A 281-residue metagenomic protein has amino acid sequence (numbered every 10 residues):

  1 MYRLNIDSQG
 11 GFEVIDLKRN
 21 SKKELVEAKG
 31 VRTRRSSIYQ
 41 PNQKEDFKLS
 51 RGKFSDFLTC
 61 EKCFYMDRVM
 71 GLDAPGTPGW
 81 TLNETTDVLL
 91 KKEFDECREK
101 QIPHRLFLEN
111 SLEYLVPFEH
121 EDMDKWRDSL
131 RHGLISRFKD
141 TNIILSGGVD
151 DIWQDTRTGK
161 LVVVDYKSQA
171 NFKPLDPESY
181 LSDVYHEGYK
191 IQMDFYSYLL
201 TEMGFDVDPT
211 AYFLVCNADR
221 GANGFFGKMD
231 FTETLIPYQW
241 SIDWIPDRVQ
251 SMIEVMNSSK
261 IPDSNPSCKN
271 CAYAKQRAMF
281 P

Functional and structural regions predicted by a protein language model:
Y2-K160: Metal-dependent nuclease catalytic cores that hydrolyze phosphodiester bonds in DNA/RNA, characterized by
L4-G30, Y39-N42, K48-L49, L199-P281: Metal-dependent nuclease catalytic regions and adjoining charged, substrate-binding loops involved in nucleic-acid end
C60, Y196, C271: Calmodulin-binding IQ motif helices
Y65-M66, D73-P75, N171-P174, D219-N223 (+1 more regions): Short catalytic/ligand-binding loop motif for oxyanion handling, primarily in non-cytosolic enzymes, centered on
T77, H104, E187, S267-C271: Serine-centered coil/turn micro-motif
D95, E99, M193-S197, Q250: Generic solvent-exposed, charged/amphipathic alpha-helical segments that serve as macromolecular interface scaffolds
D128-D247: Mg2+/Mn2+-dependent nuclease catalytic core
